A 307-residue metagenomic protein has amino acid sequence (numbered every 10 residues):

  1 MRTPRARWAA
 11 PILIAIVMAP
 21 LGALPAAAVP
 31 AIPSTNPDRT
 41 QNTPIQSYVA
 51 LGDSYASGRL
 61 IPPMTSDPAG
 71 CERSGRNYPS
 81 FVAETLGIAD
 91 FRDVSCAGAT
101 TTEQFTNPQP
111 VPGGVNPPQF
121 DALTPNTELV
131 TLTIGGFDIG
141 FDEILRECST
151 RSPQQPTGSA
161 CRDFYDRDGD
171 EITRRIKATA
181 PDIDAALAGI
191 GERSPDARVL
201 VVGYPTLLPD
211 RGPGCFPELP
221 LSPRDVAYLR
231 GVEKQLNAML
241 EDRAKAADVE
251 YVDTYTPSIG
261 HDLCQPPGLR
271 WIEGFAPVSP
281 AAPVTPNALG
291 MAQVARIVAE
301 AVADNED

Functional and structural regions predicted by a protein language model:
M1-A31: Secretory targeting and sorting signals
A28-T43, E192, G231-V232, D242 (+1 more regions): Composition-driven, intrinsically disordered low-complexity tracts enriched in small residues
S47-A69, F137-I139: Catalytic nucleophile-elbow at a beta strand-turn-alpha helix junction centered on a G-D-S/GDSL motif, marking
S54-S57, A89, C96-T102, G136-G140 (+2 more regions): Solvent-exposed loop/turn segments at secondary-structure junctions within structured extracellular/periplasmic domains
I61, E143-A160, G212-E218, C264-G274: Short, flexible, mixed-charge acidic loops at enzyme active sites
T65-R174, P181: Conserved SGNH/GDSL esterase-like catalytic core that processes O-acyl groups on lipids and polysaccharides
L129-L132, Q154-R193, L200-R243, A247-Y251: Conserved N-terminal glycine/acidic-rich loop preference
P205-D307: Catalytic His-Asp segment of secreted/periplasmic serine-dependent ester chemistry enzymes
